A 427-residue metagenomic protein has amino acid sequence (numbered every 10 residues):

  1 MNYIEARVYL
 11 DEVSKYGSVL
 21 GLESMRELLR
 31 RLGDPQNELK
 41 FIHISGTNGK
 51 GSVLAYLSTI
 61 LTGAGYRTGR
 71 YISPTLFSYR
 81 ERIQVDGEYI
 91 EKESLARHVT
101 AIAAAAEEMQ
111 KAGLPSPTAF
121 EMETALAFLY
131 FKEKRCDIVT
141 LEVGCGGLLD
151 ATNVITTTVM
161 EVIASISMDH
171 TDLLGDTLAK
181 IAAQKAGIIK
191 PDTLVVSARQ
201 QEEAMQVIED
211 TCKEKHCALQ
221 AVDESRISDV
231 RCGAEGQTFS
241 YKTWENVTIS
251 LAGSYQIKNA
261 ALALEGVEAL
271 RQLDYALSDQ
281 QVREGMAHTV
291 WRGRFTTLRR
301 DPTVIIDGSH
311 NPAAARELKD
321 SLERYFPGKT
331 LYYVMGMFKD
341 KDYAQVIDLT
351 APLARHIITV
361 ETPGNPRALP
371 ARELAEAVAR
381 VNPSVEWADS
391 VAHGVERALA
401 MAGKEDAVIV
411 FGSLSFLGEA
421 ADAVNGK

Functional and structural regions predicted by a protein language model:
M1-G46, V53-Y66, R70-Y71, E107-P115: Short functional linear segments
E27-L29, D34-N37, G63-T156, D172: ATP-dependent carboxylate-amine ligase catalytic core
E38, E133, I138-V143, L149-V162 (+3 more regions): Nucleotide phosphate-binding/pyrophosphate-handling subdomain across enzymes that bind or process nucleotide phosphates
I72, A198-R199, T211-G233, S250-S254 (+6 more regions): Beta-strand->loop->alpha-helix junctions that form or flank phosphate-binding loops in nucleotide-handling enzymes
E123-L173, M205-E245: Extended acidic/charged loop-beta regions that coordinate divalent cations and stabilize anionic phosphate/carboxylate
A182-K190: Membrane-proximal helix-turn-helix segments that form the acceptor-binding/catalytic region of lipid-linked
Q201-Q220, E235, T303-I306, P312 (+1 more regions): C-terminal helical cap/extension that packs against the catalytic core of soluble nucleotide-cofactor enzymes
S413: Active-site-proximal loop/hinge segments that shape catalytic or ion-binding/gating pockets
